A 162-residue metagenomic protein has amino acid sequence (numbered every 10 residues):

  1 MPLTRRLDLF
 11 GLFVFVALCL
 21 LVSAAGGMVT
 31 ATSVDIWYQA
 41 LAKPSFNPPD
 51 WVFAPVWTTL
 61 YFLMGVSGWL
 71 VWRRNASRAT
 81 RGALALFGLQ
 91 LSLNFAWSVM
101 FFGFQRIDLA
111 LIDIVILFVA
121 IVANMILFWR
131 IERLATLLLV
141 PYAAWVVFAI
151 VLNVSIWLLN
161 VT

Functional and structural regions predicted by a protein language model:
P2-V29: N-terminal signal-anchor transmembrane alpha helix
C19-P55, S77: Interfacial loop at the N-terminal end of multi-pass membrane proteins
P48-L63, F104-L117: Membrane-interface loop-to-helix entry segments
F62-S98: Helix-adjacent hinge/juxtasegments
F87-W97, L111-N124, Y142-V146: Hydrophobic alpha-helical segments of small multi-pass membrane proteins
V99-L109, W157-T162: Membrane-interface helix caps and helix-loop-helix hairpins in membrane proteins
F101-R106, A123-L137: Membrane-helix boundary connector in multi-pass membrane proteins
L138-W157: Final/C-terminal transmembrane alpha-helix of multipass membrane proteins
